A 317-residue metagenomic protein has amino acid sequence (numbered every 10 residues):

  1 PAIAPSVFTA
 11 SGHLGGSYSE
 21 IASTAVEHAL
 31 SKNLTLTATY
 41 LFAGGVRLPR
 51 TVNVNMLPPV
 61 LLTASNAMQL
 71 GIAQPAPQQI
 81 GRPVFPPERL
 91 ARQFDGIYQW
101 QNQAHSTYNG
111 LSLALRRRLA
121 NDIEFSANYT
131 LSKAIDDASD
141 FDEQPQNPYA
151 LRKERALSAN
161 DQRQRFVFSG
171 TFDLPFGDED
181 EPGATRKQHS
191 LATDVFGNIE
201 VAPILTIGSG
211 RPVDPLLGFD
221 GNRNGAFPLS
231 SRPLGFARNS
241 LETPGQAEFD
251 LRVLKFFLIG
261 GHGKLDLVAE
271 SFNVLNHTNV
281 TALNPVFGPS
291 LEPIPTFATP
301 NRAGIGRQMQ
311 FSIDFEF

Functional and structural regions predicted by a protein language model:
P1-F317: Short, solvent-exposed micro-motifs at the edges of structured domains
